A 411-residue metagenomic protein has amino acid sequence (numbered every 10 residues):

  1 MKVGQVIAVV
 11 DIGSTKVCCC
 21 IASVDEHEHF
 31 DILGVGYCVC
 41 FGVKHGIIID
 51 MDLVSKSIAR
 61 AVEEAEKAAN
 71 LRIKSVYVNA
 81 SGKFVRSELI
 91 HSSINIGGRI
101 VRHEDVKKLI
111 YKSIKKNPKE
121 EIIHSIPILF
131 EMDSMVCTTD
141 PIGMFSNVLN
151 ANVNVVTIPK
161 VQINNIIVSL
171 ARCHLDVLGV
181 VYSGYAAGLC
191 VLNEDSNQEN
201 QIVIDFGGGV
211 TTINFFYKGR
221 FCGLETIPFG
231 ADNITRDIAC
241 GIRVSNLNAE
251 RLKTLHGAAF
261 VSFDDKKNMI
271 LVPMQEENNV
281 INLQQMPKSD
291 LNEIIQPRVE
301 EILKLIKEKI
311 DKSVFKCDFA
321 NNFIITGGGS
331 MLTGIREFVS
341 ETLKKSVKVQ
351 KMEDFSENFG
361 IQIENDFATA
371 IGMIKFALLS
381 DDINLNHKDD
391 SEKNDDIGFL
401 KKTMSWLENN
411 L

Functional and structural regions predicted by a protein language model:
M1-S14, C20-V203, R220-C222, A231 (+5 more regions): Nucleotide/phosphate-binding catalytic cleft detector across ATP-hydrolyzing and phosphate-transferring enzymes
T15, I158, G257-F260, D318-T342: Glycine-rich phosphate-binding loops at beta-strand->alpha-helix junctions
V17-A22, T211-F215: Short beta-strand scaffold segments in enzyme catalytic cores
D31-I32, F206-V210, N214, S340-D354: Acidic-glycine-rich active-site phosphate/pyrophosphate-binding loop
A80-K83, G208, G327-G328: Core structural elements
H103, K107, T342-A370: Conserved phosphate-binding/catalytic loops in two-lobed NTP-binding clefts
E199-G241: Glycine-rich phosphate-binding loop of actin/hexokinase-like ATP-binding domains
R236, S289, E293, P297-K304 (+6 more regions): Feature representing long, continuous alpha-helical segments
